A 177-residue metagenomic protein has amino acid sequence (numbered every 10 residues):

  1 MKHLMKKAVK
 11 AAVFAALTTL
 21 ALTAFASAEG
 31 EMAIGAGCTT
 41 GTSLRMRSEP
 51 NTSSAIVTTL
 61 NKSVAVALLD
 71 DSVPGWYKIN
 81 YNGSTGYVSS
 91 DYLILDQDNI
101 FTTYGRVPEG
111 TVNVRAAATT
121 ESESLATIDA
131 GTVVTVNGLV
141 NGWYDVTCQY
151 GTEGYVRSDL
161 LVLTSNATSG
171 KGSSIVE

Functional and structural regions predicted by a protein language model:
L4, K10, T19-R45, T58-K62 (+5 more regions): SH3-family beta-barrel domains
P50-A55, A118-E123: Short alpha-helix capping/helix-loop boundary micro-motifs
V64-A65, V133, E153: Residue-level marker of beta-strand positions
Y77-Y81, Y144-C148: SH3/SH3-like beta-barrel fold
N82-L93, Y150-L160: A short macromolecule-binding patch
G142, C148-Y150, V176: Long, low-complexity, Ser/Thr/Pro- and Asp/Glu-rich intrinsically disordered
